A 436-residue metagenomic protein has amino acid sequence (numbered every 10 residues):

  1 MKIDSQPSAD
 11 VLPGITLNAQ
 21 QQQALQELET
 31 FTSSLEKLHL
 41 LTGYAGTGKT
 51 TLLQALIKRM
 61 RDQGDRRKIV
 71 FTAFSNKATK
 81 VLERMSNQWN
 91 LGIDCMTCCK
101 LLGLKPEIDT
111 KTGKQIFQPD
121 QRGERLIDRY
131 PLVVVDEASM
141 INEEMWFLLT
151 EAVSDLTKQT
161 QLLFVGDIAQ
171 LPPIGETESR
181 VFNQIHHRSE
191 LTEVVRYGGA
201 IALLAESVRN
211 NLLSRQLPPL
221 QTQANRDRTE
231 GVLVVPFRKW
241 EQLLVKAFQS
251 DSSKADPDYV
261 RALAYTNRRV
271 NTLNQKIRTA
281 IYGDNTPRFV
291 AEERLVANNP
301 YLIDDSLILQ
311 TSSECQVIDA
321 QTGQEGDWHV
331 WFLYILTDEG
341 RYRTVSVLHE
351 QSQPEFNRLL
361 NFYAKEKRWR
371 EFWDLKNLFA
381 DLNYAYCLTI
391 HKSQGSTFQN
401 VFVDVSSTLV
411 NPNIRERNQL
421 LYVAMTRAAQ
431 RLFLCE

Functional and structural regions predicted by a protein language model:
K2-G14, L40-T42: Conserved adenine-nucleotide phosphate-binding loops and their immediately adjacent elements
S8-D10, G14-L17, R215-W240, K254-V260: Inter-lobe coupling/hinge region of RecA-like P-loop helicase motors
G14-T32: N-terminal pre-P-loop "Q-motif" helix
Q26, E36, T42-R59, Q63-I69 (+8 more regions): Conserved helicase motor core of SF1/SF2 NTP-dependent helicases
T47-L52, W89-M96, Y197-A200, K254 (+1 more regions): Core RecA-like ATPase module of SF1/SF2 helicases and allied nucleic-acid translocases
T112-I127: Conserved alpha-helical scaffold flanking the Walker A/P-loop in AAA+ ATPase domains
